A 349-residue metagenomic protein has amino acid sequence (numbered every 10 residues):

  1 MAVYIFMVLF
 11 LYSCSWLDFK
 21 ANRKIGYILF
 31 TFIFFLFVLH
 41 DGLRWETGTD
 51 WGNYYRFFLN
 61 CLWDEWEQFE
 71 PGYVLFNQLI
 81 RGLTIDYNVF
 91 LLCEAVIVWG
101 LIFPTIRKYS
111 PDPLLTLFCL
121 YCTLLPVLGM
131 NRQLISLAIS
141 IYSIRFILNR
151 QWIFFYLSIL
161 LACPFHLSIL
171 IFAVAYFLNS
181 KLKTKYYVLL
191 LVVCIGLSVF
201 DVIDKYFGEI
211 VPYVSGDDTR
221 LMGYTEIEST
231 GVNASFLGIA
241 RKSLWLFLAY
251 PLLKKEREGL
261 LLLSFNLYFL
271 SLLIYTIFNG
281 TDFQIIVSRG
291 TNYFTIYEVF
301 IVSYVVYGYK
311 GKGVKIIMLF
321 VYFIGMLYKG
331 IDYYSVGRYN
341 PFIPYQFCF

Functional and structural regions predicted by a protein language model:
A2-W16, L36, C93-I97, N131-I139 (+3 more regions): Membrane-embedded alpha-helical segments of multi-pass membrane proteins, especially the transmembrane helices
L17-F19, R23-A95, Y328-F349: TM-lumen/periplasm interface segments of multi-pass membrane proteins, especially the first transmembrane helix
K24-I25, T31, F103-Y121: Transmembrane-helix signature of polytopic, membrane-embedded enzymes that assemble or transfer cell-envelope glycans
T47, G52-R56, E67-E70, V74 (+2 more regions): Alpha-helical transmembrane segments and terminal signal-anchor/GPI-anchor hydrophobic tails, characterized by long
P113-M130, L134-I141, S168: Membrane-embedded helix bundles of polyisoprenyl
S140-I153: Membrane-interface transmembrane helices that cradle and orient dolichyl/undecaprenyl
F155-S158, S168-N179, L190: Transmembrane-embedded, aromatic-rich helix segments that form part of the hydrophobic channel/pocket engaging
L191-V192, K310-K329: Signature aromatic-anchored transmembrane alpha helix within multi-pass, membrane-resident enzymes that catalyze glycan
